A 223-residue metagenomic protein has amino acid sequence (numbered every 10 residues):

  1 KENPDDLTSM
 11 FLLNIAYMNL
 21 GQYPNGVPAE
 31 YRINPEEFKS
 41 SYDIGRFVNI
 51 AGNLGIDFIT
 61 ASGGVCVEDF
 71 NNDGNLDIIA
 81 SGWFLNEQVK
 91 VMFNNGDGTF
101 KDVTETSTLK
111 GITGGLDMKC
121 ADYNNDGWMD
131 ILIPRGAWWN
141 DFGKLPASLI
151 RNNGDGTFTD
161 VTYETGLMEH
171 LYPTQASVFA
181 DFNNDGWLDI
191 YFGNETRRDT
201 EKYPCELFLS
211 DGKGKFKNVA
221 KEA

Functional and structural regions predicted by a protein language model:
Y17-D43: Alpha-helical linker/edge segments of TPR/alpha-solenoid repeat scaffolds and analogous pre-/post-domain helices
I33-V48, E87-V103, D141-V161, E201-V219: Beta-propeller blade repeat segments, especially FG-GAP/WD-type strand-to-loop junctions in 6- to 7-bladed propeller
L54, S62-N72, F93, T106-S107 (+5 more regions): Beta-propeller blade termini
V65, N75-G82, M118, D122 (+2 more regions): Hydrophobic beta-strand segments that make up the repeating blades of beta-propeller and related beta-repeat
F84-N86, A137-N140, T196-D199: Short glycine/acidic-enriched loop and turn motifs that connect beta-strands
